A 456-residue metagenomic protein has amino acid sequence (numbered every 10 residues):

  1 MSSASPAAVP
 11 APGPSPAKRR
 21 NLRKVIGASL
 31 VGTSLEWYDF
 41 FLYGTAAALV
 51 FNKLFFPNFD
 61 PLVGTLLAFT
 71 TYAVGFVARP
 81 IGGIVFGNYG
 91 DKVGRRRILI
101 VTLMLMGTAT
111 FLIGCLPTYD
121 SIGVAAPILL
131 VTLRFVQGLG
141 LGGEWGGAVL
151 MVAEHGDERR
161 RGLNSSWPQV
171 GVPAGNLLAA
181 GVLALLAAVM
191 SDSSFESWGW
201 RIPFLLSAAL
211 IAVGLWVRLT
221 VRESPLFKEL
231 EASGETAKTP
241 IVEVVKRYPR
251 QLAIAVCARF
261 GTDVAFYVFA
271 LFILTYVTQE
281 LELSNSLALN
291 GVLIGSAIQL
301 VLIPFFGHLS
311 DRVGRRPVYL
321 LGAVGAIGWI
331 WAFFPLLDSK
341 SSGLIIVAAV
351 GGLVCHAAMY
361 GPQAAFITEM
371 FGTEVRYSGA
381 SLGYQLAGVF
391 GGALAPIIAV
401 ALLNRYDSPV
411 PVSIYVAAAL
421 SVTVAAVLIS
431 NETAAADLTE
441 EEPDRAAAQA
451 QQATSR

Functional and structural regions predicted by a protein language model:
G44-T45, P249-I298, G391-A395: Extracytoplasmic gate region of multi-pass secondary transporters
A47-I81: Extracellular/periplasmic helix-loop-helix junction of adjacent transmembrane segments in MFS-like secondary
P57, M104-G123, V324-S339: C-terminal ends and interior cores of transmembrane alpha-helices in multi-pass membrane transporters/permeases
F69-N88, G107-A109, L293-F306: Central cavity-lining transmembrane alpha-helices of secondary-active solute carriers, predominantly the Major
K92-L103, R312-A323: Cytoplasmic membrane-interface "Motif A"-like loop-to-helix N-cap segments of 12-TM Major Facilitator Superfamily
L163-A187, G383-A395: Glycine-rich segments within core transmembrane alpha-helices of 12-TM secondary carriers
G214-V221, A418-D444: Multi-pass alpha-helical transporter architecture, strongest for 12-TM Major Facilitator/SLC carriers used
R316-P362: C-terminal transmembrane helical hairpin of 12-TM major facilitator-type secondary transporters
